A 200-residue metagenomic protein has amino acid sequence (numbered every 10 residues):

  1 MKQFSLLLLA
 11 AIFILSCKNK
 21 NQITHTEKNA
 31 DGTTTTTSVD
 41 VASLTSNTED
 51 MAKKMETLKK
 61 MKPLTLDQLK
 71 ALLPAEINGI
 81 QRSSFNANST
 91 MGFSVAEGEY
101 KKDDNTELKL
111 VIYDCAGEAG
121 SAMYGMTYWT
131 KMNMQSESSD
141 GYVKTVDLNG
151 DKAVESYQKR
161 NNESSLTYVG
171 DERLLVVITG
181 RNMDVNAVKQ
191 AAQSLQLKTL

Functional and structural regions predicted by a protein language model:
F4-I12: Sec-dependent N-terminal signal peptides
I14-S16: C-terminal motif of bacterial Sec signal peptides marking the signal peptidase cleavage site
K18-K20: Bacterial signal peptide processing site
H25-L72: Start-of-domain marker
G32, D103-E107, N161, D171-R173: Glycine-centered tight beta-turn/hairpin loop motif at sheet-sheet or coil-to-beta transitions
T37-K53, E137-L200: A short, solvent-exposed beta-edge/loop patch
K53-S156: Short, solvent-exposed recognition patches
